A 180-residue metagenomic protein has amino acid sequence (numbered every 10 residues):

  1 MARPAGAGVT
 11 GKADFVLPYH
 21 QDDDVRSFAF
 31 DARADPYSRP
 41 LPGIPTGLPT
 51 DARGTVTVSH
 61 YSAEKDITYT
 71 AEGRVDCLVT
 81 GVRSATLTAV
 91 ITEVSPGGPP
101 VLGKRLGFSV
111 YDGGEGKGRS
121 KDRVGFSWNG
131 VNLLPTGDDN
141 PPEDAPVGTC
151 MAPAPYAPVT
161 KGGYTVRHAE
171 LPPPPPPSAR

Functional and structural regions predicted by a protein language model:
M1-V16: N-terminal prepro-regions of secreted/extracellular proteins
Y19-D23: Solvent-exposed loop/turn segments connecting transmembrane beta-strands in outer-membrane beta-barrel proteins
D24-G107: Predominantly extracellular/secreted and cell-surface proteins with exposed, flexible low-complexity segments
V90-T92, Y111, N129-V131: Active-site-proximal beta-strand/loop segments in catalytic clefts of secreted hydrolases
P99-S127: A short, surface-exposed beta-strand/turn
K117-R180: Extracellularly exposed regions in secreted/surface proteins, prominently low-complexity, repeat-rich
